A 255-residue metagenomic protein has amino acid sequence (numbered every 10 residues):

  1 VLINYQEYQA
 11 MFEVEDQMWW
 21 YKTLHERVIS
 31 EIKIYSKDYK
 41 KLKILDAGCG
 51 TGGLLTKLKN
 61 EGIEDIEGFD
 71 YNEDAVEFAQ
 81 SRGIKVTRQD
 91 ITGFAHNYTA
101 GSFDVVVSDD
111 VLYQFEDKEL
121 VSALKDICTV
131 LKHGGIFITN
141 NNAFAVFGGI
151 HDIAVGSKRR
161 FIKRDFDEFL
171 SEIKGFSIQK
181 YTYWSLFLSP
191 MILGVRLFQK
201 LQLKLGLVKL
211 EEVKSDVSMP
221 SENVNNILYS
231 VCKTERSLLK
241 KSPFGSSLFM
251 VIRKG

Functional and structural regions predicted by a protein language model:
V1-G101, V105-D109, K118-E119, L124 (+1 more regions): Conserved N-terminal segment of class I S-adenosyl-L-methionine
F12, I138-R159: Short, glycine-/aromatic-enriched active-site segment of Class I SAM-dependent methyltransferases
D16-W20, I150-E168, Y183: Acceptor-substrate binding/catalytic loop of class I
V86, F137-I138: A short hydrophobic/small-residue beta-strand
Y113-Q114: A short His-aromatic
V121-H133: A short glycine-rich, Lys/Arg-flanked "PGG" loop and its adjoining helix->strand segment in the class I
G175-L186: Conserved S-adenosyl-L-methionine
L188-G255: A C-terminal cap/extension of S-adenosyl-L-methionine-dependent methyltransferases that defines the acceptor-substrate
